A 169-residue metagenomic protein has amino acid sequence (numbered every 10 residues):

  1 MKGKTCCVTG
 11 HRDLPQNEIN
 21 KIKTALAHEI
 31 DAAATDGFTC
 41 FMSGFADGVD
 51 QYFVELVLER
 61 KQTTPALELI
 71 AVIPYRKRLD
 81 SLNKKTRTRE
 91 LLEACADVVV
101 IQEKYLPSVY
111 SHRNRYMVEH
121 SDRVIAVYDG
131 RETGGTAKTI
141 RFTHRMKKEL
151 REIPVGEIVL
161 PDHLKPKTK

Functional and structural regions predicted by a protein language model:
M1-K167: Acidic/glycine-enriched connector segments
